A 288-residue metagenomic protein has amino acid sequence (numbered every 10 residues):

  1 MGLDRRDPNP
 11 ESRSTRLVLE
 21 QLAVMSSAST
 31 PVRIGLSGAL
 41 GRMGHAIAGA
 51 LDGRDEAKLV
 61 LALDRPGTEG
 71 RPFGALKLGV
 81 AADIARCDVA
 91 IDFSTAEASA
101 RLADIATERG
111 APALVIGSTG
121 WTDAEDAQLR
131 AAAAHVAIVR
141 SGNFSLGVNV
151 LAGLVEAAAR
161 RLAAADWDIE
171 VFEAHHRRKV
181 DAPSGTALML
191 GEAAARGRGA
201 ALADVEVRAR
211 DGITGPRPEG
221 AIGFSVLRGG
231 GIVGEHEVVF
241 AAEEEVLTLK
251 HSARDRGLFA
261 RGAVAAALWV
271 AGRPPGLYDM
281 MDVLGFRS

Functional and structural regions predicted by a protein language model:
D4-N9: Intrinsic-disorder-associated, low-complexity terminal segments enriched in Asp/Asn/His/Tyr and depleted of Lys/Arg
E11-R13: Arg/Gly-rich low-complexity intrinsically disordered repeat tracts
R33-I84, D166-S288: C-terminal substrate-binding/catalytic lobe of Rossmann-fold NAD(P)-dependent oxidoreductases
R65, T119-W121, N143-F144, A174-H176: Short, ordered loop/turn segments at secondary-structure junctions
A90-I91, V115: N-terminal Rossmann-like NAD(P) cofactor-binding module of classical short-chain dehydrogenase/reductase
S94-T95, T119, R228: Short glycine-/small-residue-rich Rossmann-like dinucleotide-binding loops
I105-A124: ADP-ribose/adenylate-binding Rossmann-like module
S118-I138: Rossmann-fold NAD(P)-binding glycine/threonine-rich loop
